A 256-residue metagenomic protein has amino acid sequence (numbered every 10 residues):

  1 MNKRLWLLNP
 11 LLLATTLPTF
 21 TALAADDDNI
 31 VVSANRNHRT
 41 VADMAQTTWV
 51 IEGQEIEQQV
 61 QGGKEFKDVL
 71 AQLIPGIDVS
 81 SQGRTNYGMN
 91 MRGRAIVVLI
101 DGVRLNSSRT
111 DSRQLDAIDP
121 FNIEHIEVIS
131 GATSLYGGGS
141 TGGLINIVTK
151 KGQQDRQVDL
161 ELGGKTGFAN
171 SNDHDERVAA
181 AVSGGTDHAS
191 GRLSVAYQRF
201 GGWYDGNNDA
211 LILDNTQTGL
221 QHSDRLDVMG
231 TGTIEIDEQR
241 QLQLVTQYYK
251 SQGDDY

Functional and structural regions predicted by a protein language model:
D27-Q61: N-terminal periplasmic "start-of-domain" segments of outer-membrane beta-barrel proteins
S33, K67-R104, E124: Extracytoplasmic beta-strand/coil segments of soluble accessory domains associated with Gram-negative outer-membrane
N35, G131, E161-G167, A196-F200 (+1 more regions): Outer-membrane beta-barrel pore domains and translocons
E65, R113, S140-G142, G163 (+2 more regions): Transmembrane beta-barrel architecture of outer-membrane proteins
V103-S130, G230: Short acidic/polar hinge/loop motifs at secondary-structure boundaries that mediate gating or recognition
T110, G164-F168, I212-T218, D255-Y256: Extracellular loop and loop/strand-boundary signature of outer-membrane beta-barrel proteins
I118-E161: A beta-strand signature from Gram-negative outer-membrane beta-barrel systems, especially the internal plug domain
S171-G201, D209-Q252: Transmembrane beta-barrel wall of Gram-negative outer-membrane proteins
